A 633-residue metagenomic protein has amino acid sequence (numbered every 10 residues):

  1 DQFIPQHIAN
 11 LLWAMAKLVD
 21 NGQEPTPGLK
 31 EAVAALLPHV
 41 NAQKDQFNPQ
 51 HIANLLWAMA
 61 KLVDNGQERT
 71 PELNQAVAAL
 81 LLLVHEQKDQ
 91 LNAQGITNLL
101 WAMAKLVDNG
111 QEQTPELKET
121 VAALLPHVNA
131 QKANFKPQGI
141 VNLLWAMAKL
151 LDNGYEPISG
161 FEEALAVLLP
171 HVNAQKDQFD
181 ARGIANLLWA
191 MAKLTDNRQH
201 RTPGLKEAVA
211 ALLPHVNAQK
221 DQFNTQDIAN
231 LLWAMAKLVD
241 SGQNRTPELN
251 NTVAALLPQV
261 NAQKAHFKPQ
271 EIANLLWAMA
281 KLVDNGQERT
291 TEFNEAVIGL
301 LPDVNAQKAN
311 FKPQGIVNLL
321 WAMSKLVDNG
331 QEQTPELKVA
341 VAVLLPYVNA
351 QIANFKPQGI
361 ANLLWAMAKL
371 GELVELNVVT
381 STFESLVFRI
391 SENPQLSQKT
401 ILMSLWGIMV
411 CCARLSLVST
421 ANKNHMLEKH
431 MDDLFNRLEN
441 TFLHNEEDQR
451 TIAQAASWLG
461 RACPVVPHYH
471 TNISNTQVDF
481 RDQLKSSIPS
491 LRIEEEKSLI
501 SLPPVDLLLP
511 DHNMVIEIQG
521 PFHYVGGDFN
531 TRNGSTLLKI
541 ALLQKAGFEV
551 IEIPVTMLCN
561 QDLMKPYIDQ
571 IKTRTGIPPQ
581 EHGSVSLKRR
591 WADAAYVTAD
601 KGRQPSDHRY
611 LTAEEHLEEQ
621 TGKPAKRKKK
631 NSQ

Functional and structural regions predicted by a protein language model:
D1-Q633: Eukaryotic RNA-binding helical-repeat scaffolds
